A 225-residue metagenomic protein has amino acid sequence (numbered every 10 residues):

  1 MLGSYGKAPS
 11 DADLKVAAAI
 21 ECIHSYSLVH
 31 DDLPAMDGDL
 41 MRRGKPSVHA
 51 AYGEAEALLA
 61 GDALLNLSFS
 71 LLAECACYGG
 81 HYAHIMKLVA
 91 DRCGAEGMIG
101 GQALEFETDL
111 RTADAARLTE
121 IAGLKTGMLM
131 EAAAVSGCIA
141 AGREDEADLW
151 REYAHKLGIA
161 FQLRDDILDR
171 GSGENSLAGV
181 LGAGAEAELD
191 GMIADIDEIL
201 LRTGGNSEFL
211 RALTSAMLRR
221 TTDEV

Functional and structural regions predicted by a protein language model:
M1-V225: All-alpha prenyltransferase/terpene-synthase fold signal
